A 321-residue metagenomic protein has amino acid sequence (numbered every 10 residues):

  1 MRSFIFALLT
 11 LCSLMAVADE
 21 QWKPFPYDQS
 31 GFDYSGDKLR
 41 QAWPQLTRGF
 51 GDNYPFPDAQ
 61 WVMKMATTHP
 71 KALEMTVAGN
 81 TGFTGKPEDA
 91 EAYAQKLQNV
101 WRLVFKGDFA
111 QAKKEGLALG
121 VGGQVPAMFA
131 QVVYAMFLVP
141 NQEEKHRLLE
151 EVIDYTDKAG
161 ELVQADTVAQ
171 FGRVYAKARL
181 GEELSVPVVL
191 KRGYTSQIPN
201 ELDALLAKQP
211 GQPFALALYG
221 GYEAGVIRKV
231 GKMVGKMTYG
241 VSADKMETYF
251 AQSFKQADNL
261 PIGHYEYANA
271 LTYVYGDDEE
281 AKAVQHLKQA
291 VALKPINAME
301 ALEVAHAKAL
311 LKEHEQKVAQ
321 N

Functional and structural regions predicted by a protein language model:
M1-F4: Positively charged n-region of N-terminal signal peptides that target proteins for export
F6-L11: Hydrophobic helical h-region of N-terminal Sec-dependent signal peptides in bacterial secretory/periplasmic proteins
S13-M15: N-terminal signal peptide c-region/cleavage motif recognized by signal peptidases
A18-V163, V168-Q170, A176-E182, T195-D203 (+2 more regions): N-terminal alpha-helical interaction modules that lie
G120, P199, T238-A243, E247-T248 (+2 more regions): TPR/TPR-like (Sel1-like) alpha-helical repeat modules
A135-L148, G181-Y194, I227-V241, V274-K282 (+1 more regions): Short coil/turn connectors between adjacent alpha-helices in alpha-solenoid helical repeat scaffolds
R173, P187-I262: Extended amphipathic alpha-helical interaction segments
D258-L260, N269-Y275, E279, H286-Q289 (+2 more regions): Outer membrane beta-barrel transmembrane domains
